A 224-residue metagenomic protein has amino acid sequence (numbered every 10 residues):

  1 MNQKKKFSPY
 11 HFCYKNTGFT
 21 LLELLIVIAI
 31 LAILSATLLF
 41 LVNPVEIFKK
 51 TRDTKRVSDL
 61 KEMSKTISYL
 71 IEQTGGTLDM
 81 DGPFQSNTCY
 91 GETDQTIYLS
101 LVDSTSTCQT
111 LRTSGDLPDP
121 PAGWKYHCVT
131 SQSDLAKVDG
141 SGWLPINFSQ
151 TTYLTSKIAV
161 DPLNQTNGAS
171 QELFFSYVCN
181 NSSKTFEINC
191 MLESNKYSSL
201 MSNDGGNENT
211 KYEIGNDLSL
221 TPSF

Functional and structural regions predicted by a protein language model:
M1-F19: N-terminal leader/signal peptides at the extreme start of proteins
H11-F12, N87, S106, Y126 (+2 more regions): Secreted/extracellular small peptides and ectodomain modules produced from precursors
N16-V42: N-terminal single-pass transmembrane signal-anchor helix
L39-K61: Aliphatic-rich helix starts adjacent to a transmembrane/signal segment
F40, K61, K65-T93, S100 (+2 more regions): Alpha-helix exit/C-cap motif
Q95-L173, Y177: Acidic, glycine-rich loop-and-strand cores that form catalytic or ligand-binding grooves in diverse globular domains
N180-F224: Short, surface-exposed interaction loops/tails
